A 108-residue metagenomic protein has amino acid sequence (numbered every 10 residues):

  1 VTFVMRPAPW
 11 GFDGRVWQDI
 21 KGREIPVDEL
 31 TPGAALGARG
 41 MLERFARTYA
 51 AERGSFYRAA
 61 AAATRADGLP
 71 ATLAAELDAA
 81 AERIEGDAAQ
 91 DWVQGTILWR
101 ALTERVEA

Functional and structural regions predicted by a protein language model:
V1-A108: Alpha-helical propensity feature that highlights long, continuous alpha-helices across diverse contexts
